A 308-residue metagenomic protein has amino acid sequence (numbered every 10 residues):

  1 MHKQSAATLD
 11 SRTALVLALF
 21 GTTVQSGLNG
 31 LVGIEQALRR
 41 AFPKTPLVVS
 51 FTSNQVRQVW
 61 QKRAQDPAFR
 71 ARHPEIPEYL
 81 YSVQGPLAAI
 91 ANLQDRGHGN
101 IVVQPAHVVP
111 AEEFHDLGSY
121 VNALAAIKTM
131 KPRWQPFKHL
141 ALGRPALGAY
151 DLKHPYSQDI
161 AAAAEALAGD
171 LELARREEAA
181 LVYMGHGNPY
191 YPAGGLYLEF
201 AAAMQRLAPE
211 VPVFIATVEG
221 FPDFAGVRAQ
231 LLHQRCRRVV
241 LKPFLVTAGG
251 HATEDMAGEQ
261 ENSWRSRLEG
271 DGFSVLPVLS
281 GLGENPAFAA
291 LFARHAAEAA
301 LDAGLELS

Functional and structural regions predicted by a protein language model:
M1-S308: Active-site-proximal alpha-helix that buttresses catalytic centers in soluble enzyme cores
